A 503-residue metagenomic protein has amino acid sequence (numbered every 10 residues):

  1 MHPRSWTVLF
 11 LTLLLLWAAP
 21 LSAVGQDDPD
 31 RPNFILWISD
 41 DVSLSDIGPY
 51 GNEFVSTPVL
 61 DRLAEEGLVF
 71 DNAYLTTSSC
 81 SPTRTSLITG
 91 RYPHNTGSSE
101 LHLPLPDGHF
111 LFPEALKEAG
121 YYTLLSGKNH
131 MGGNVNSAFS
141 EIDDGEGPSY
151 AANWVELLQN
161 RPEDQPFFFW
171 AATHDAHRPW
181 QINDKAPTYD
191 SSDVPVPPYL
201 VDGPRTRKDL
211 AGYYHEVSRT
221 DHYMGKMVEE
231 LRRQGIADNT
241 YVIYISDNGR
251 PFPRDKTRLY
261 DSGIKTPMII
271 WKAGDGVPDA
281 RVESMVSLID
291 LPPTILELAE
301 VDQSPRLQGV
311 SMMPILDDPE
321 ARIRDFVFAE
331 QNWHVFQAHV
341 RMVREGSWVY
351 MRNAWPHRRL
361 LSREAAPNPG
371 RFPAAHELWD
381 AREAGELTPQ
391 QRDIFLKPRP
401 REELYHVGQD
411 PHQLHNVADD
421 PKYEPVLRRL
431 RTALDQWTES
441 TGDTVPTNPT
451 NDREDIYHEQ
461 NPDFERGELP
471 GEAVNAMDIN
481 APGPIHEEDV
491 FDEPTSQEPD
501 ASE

Functional and structural regions predicted by a protein language model:
M1-R4: N-terminal secretory signal peptides that target proteins for export/translocation
V8-L11, L15, L21-E403, P411-T432 (+3 more regions): Formylglycine-dependent sulfatase
E439-G442: Short arginine-rich
P446-Q460: Short, charged, surface-exposed hinge/linker loops at domain edges that act as mobile lids or interdomain connectors
